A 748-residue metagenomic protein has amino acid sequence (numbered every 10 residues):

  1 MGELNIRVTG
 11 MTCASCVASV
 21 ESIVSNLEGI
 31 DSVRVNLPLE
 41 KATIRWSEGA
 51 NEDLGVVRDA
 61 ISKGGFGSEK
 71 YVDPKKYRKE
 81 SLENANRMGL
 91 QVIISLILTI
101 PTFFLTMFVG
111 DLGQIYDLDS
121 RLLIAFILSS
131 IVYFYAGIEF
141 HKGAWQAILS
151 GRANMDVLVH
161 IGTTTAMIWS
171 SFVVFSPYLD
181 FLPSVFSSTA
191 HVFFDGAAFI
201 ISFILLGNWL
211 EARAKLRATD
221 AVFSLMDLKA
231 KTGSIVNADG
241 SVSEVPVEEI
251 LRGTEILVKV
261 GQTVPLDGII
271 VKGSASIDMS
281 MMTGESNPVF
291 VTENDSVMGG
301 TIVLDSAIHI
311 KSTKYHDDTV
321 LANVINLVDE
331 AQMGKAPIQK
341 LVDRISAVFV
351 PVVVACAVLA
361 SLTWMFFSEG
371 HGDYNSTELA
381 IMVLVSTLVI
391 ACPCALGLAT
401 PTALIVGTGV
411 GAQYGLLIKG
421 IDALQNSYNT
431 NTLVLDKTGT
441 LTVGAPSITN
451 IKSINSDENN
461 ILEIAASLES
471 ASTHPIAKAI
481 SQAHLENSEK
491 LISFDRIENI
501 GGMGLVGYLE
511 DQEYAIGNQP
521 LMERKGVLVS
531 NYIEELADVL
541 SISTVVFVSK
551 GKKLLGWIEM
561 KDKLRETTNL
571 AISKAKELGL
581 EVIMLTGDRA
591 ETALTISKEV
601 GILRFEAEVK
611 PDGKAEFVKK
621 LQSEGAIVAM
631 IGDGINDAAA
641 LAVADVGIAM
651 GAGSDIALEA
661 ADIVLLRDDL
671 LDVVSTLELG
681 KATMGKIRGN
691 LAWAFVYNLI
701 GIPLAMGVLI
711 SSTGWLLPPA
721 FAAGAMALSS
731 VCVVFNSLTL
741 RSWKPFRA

Functional and structural regions predicted by a protein language model:
M1-G2, A18, L509-D511, T544 (+1 more regions): Conserved ATP-binding TGD loop and adjacent catalytic N/P-domain core of P-type ATPases
M1-L122, F134, S241-V242, A322 (+5 more regions): Flexible metal-binding regulatory segments at protein termini and peripheral loops
E28-S47, G55-D59, H191-V192, F223-D318 (+2 more regions): Conserved cytosolic catalytic loops of P-type ATPases
Y77-I97, L123, G143-A166, I325-V358 (+7 more regions): Soluble-to-membrane junctions at the N-terminal ends of transmembrane alpha-helices in multi-pass ion-transporting
R87-T232, R344, P351, I451 (+1 more regions): Transmembrane helix-loop-helix hairpins at the membrane interface
L112-D117, L149, I168, V410 (+7 more regions): Membrane-embedded alpha-helical bundles of multi-pass transporters
A198-V260, V291, I418, T592 (+2 more regions): Juxtamembrane coupling segments of multi-pass membrane pumps/enzymes
I448, K452-L580, A590, I602-V618: P-type ATPase nucleotide-binding
